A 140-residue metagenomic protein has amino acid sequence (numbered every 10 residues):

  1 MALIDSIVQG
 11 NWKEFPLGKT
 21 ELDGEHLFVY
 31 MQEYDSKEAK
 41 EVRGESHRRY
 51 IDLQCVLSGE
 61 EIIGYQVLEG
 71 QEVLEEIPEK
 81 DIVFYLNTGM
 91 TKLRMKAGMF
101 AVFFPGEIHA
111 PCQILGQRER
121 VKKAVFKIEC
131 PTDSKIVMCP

Functional and structural regions predicted by a protein language model:
M1-D5, I77, V83-F84: Compositionally biased, non-globular sequence tracts
M1-M31, E38-S46: A short, N-terminal "cap"/entry segment at the start of jelly-roll beta-barrel domains of the cupin/DSBH fold
R49, Y85-M90: Short alpha-helix capping/helix-loop boundary micro-motifs
R49-I51, C55-E61, E69-G70, I77-I82: Glycine- and acidic-residue-biased ligand/ion/polar-headgroup-sensing regions
L53, F100-F103, R118-K135: A short hydrophobic beta-strand segment most commonly corresponding to one strand of the jelly-roll/cupin
E60-I63, I108: Short beta-strand segments in beta-sandwich/barrel cores
R94-Q113: Conserved metal-binding segment of the jelly-roll/cupin
